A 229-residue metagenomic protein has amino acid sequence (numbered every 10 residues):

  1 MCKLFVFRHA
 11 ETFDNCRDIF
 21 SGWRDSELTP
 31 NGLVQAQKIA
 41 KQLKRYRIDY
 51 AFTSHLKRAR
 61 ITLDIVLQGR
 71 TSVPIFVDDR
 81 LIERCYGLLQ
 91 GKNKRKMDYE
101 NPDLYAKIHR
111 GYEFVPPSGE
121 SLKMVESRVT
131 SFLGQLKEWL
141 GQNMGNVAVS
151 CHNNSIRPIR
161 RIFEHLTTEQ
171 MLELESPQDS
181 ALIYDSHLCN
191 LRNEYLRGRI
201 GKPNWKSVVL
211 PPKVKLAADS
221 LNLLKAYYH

Functional and structural regions predicted by a protein language model:
M1-C2, R84-K96, E138, Q142-G145 (+1 more regions): Acidic, low-complexity terminal tails and accessory targeting/binding regions of phosphate-metabolizing enzymes
C2-E11, E100-K107: Short coil-to-beta-strand
K3-F7, G145-S155: Beta-strand elements within well-structured catalytic alpha/beta cores of enzymes that handle phosphate/sulfate esters
E11-I61, V66, V115-T130: Loop-to-helix element that buttresses phosphate recognition and phosphoryl-transfer chemistry
E27, G69-T130, E173-E175, N193-G201 (+1 more regions): Phosphate-handling substructures
Q37-Y105, F163-E169, L174-P177, Y228: Phosphate-coordination/substrate-recognition cap region in phosphate-metabolizing enzymes
R45-Y50, K137-V147: Surface-exposed helix-capping loop/turn segments at secondary-structure junctions
R58, S155-I156: Alpha-helix capping/helix-boundary segments
